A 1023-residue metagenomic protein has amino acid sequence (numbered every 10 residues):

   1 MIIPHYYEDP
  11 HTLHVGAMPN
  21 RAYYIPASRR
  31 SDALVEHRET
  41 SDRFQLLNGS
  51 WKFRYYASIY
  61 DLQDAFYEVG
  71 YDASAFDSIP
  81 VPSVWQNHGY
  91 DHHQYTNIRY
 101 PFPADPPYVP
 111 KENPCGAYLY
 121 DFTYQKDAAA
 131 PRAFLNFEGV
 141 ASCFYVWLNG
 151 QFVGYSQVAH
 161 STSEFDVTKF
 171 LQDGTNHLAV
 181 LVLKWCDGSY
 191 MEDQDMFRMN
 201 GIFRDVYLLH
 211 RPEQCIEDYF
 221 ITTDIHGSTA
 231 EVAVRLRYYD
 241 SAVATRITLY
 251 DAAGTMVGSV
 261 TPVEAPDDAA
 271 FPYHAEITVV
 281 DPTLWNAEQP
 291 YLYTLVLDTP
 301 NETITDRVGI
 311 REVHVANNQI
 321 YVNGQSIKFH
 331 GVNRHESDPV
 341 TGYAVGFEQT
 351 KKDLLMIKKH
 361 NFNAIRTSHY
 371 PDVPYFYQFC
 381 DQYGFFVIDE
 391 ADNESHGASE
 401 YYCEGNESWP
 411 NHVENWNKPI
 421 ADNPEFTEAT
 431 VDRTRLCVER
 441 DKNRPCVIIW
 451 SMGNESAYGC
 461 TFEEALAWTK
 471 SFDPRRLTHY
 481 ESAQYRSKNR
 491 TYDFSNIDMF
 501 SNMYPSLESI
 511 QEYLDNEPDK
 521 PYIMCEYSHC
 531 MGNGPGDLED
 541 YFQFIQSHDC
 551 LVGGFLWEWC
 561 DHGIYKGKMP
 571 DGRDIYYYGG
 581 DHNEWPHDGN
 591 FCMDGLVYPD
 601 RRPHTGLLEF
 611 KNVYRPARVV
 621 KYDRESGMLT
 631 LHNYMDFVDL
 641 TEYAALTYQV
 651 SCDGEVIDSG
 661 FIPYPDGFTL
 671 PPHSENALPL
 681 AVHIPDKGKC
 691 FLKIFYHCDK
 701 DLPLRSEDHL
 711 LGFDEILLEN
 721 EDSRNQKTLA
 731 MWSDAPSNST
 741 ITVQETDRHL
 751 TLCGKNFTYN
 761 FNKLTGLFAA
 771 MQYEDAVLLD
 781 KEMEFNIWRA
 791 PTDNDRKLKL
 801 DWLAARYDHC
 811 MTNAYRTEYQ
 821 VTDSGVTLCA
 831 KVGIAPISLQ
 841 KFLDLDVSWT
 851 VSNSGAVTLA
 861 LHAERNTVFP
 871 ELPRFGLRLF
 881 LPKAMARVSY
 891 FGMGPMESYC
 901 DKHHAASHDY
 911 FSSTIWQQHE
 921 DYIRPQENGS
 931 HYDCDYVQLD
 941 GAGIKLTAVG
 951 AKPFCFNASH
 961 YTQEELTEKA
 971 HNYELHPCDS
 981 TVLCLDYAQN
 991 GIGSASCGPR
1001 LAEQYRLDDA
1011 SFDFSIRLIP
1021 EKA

Functional and structural regions predicted by a protein language model:
I2-E39, T96, Y190, R211 (+3 more regions): Extended substrate-binding grooves/exosites of carbohydrate-active enzymes
I2-P26, S31-R38, V153-G154, H177-H210 (+4 more regions): Glycine/proline-rich low-complexity spacer/linker segments in large multi-domain proteins
H5-H14, H37-R38, K52-Y56, V84-H92 (+6 more regions): Accessory beta-strand-rich segments of carbohydrate-active enzymes
Q86-G89, K184, N286, A681-K687 (+1 more regions): Beta-strand/loop-rich accessory regions of lumenal/periplasmic or secreted enzymes, predominantly carbohydrate-active
N87, H92, R99-Y108, Q157 (+7 more regions): An acidic-aromatic loop/edge-strand motif
K169-T175, R235-A316, D686-S739: Extended acidic/polar, glycine-enriched regions that form or flank non-catalytic beta-rich accessory modules
E192-C215, D571-T630, Y634-E655, G667-T669 (+9 more regions): Catalytic cores of secreted or luminal carbohydrate-active enzymes
P262-V280, G654-K687: Intrinsically disordered, low-complexity Pro/Gly/Ser/Thr-rich segments with frequent PxxP/GP/PP motifs and embedded
